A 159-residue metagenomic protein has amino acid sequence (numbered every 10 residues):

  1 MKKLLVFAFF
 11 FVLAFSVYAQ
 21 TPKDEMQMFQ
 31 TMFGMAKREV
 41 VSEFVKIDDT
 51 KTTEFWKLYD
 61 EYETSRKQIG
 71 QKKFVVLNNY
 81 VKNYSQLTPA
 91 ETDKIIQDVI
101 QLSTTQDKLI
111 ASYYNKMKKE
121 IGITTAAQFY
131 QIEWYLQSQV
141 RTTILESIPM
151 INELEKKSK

Functional and structural regions predicted by a protein language model:
L4, R38-E39: Short hydrophobic "helix-edge" motifs at membrane interfaces and signal-peptide entry regions
L4-F15: Sec-dependent N-terminal signal peptides
A19-Q20: Boundary of Sec targeting at the N-terminus
M26-Q27, M32-M35, F44, D107-K159: Amphipathic, charged alpha-helical segments and their helix-to-coil junctions in extracytoplasmic/peripheral assemblies
M26-Q27, V40-E120: Amphipathic alpha-helical segments
